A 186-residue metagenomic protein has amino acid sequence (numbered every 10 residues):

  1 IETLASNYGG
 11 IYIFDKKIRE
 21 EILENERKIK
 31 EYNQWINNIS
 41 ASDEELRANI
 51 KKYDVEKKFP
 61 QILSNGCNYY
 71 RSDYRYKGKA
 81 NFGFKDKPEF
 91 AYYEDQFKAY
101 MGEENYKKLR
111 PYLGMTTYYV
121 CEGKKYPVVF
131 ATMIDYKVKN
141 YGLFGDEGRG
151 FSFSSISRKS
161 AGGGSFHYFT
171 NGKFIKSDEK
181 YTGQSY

Functional and structural regions predicted by a protein language model:
I1-N68, S72: N-terminal export/targeting and maturation segments
R47-Y186: Extracytoplasmic electrostatic interaction patches
